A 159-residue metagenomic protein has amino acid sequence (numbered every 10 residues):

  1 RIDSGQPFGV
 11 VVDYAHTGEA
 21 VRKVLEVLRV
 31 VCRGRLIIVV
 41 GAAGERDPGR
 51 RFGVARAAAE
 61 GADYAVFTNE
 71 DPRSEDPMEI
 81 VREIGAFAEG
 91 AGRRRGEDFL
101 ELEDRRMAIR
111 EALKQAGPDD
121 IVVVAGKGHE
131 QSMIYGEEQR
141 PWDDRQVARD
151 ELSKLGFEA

Functional and structural regions predicted by a protein language model:
R1-A159: ATP-dependent carboxylate-amine ligase
